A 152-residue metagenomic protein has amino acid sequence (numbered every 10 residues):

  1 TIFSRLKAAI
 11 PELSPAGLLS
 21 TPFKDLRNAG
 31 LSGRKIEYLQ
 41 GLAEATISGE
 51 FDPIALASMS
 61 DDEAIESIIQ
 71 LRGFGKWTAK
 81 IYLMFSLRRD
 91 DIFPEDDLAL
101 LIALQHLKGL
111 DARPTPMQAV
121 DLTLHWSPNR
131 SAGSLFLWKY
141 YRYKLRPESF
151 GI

Functional and structural regions predicted by a protein language model:
T1-R72: Alpha-helical ds-nucleic-acid-binding substructure associated with the helix-hairpin-helix region of base-excision DNA
K76-I152: C-terminal accessory module of base-excision DNA glycosylases/AP lyases that mediates lesion recognition and DNA
